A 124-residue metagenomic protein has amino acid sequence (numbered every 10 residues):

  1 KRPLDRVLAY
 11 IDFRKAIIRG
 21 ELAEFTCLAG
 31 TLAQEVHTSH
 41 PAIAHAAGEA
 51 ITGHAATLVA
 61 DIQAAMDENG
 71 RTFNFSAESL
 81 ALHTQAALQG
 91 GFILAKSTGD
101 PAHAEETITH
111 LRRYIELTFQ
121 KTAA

Functional and structural regions predicted by a protein language model:
K1-T26, A77, A81-T84: Hydrophobic alpha-helical connector segments
D5-R6, E21-H45: Amphipathic alpha-helical segments used for helix-helix packing
L8, P101-E105: Conserved positions within tetratricopeptide repeat
D12, P41, H45, E49-T52 (+6 more regions): Generic detection of well-ordered alpha-helical segments
I17-G20, Q85-A102, Y114-A123: Amphipathic C-terminal alpha-helical segment
F25-G30, F75-L94, H110-Y114: Hydrophobic alpha-helical segments that form the core of small-molecule binding pockets and/or dimer interfaces
S39-P41, T52-L80, L117-A124: Hydrophobic alpha-helical bundle segments that form small-molecule/ligand-binding pockets
P41-E49, R71, F75, L88-P101: An extended, acidic
